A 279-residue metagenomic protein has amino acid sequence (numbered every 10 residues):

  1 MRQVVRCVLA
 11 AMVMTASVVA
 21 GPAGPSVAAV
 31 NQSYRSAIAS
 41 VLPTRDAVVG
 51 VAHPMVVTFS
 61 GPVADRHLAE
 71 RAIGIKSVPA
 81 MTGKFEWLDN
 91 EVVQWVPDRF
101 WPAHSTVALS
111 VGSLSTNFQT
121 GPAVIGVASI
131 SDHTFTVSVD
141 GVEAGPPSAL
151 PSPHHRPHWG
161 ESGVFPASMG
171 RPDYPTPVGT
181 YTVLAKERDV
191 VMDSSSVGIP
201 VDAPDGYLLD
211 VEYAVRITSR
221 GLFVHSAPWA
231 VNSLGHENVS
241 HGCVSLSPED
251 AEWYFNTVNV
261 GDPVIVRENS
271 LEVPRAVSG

Functional and structural regions predicted by a protein language model:
R2-C7, G21-I125: Acidic, low-complexity Ser/Thr/Gly/Pro-rich repeat segments typical of extracellular/periplasmic and surface-exposed
A10-V19: Bacterial N-terminal signal peptides
V30-Q32, F118-V142, P175: Low-complexity, Pro/Ser/Thr- and charge-rich linker/hinge segments at domain boundaries
G50-P54, E70, A80, L88-N90 (+8 more regions): Extracytoplasmic
S60-A64, V78, L88-N90, D98-F100 (+8 more regions): Solvent-exposed coil/turn segments that connect beta secondary-structure elements in extracytoplasmic/periplasmic
P122-I125, H158-G160, Y174-V178, V190-G279: Exported/periplasmic cell-wall-interacting domains
I130-S168, R188: Compositionally biased low-complexity segments at domain edges in trafficked proteins and select soluble regulators
